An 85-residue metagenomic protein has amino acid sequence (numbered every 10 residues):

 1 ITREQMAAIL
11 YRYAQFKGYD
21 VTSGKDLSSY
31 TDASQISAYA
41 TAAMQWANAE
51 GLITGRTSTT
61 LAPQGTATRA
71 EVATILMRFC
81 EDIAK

Functional and structural regions predicted by a protein language model:
I1-T41, T54-T66, R78-K85: Feature responds to low-complexity, polar/acidic, surface-exposed segments characteristic of secreted/exported proteins
M44: Catalytic cores of secreted/periplasmic or lumenal enzymes
G51: Glycine-centered, phosphate/nucleic-acid-interacting loop/turn motifs that mediate DNA/RNA or nucleotide
A67-E71: Acidic helix/loop microenvironments that form the catalytic cleft of cell-wall polysaccharide enzymes
